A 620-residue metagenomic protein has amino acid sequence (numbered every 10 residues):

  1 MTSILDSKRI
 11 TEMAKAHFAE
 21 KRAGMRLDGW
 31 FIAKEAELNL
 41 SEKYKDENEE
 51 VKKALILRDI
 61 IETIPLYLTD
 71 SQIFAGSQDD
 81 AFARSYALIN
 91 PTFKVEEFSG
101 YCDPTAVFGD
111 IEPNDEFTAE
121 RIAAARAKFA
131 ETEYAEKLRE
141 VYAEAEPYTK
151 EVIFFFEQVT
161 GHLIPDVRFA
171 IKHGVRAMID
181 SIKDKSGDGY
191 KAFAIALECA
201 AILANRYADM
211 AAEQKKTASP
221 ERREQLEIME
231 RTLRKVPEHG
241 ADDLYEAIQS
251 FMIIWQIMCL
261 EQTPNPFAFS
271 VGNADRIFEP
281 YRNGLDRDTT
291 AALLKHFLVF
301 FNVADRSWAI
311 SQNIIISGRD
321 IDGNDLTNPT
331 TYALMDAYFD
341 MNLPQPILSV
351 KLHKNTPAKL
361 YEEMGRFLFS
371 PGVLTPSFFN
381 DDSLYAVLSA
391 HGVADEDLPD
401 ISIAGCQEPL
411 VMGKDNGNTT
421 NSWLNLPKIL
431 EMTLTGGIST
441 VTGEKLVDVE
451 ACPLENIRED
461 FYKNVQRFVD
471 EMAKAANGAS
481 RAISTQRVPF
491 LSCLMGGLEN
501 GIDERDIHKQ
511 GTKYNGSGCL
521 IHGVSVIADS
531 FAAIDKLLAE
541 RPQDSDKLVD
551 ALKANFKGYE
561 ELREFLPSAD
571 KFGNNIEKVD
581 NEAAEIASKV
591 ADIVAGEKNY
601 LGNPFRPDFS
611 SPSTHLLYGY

Functional and structural regions predicted by a protein language model:
M1-G189, E221-I228, H239-D286, T290-Y620: Conserved catalytic cores of very large enzyme subunits
K191-N205: Extended non-globular scaffold/tether segments
A201, A208, A212-K215, R223 (+3 more regions): Heptad-repeat amphipathic alpha-helical coiled-coil interaction surface used for oligomerization/assembly
A204-A211, D275-E279: Extended amphipathic alpha-helical scaffold segments
